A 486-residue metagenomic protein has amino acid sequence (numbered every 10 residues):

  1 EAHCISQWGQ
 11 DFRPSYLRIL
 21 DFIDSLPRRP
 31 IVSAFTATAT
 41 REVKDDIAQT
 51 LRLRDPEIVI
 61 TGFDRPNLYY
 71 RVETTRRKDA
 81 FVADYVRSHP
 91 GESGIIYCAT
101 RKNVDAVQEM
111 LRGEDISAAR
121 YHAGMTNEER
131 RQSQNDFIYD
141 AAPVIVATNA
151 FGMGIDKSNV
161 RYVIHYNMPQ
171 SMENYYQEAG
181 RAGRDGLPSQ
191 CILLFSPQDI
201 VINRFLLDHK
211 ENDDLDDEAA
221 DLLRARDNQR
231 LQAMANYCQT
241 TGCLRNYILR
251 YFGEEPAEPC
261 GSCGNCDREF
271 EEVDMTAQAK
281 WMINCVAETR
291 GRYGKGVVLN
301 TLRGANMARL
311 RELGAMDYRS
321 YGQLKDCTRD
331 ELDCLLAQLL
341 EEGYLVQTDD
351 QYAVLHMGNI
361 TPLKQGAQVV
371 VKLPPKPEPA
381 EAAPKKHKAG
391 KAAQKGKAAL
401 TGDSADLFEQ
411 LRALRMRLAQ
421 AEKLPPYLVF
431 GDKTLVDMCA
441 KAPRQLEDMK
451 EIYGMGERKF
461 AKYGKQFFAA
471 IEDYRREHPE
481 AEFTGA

Functional and structural regions predicted by a protein language model:
E1-E218, R226-Q229, G253-E258, N265: Helicase motor core with emphasis on the C-terminal RecA-like subdomain
R28, P90, T241, G291 (+1 more regions): Flexible coil/turn residues that form the inter-helical turn or adjacent wing/linker of helix-turn-helix
K102, P197, I248, G304-A305: Short glycine-enriched loops at secondary-structure junctions
I202, L215-A219, R226-N228, L244-N246 (+1 more regions): Accessory DNA-binding and partner-docking regions appended to nucleic-acid-acting proteins, especially the terminal
N236-T240: A cross-kingdom feature that marks ATP-driven nucleic-acid transaction machinery
